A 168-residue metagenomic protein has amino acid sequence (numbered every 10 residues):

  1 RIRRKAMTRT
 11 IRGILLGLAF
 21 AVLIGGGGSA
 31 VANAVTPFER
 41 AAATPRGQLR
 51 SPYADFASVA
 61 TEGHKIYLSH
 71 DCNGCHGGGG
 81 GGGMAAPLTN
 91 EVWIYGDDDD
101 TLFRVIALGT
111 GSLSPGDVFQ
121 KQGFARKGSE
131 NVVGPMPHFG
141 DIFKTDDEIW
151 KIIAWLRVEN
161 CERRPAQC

Functional and structural regions predicted by a protein language model:
R1-A6: Short, Lys/Arg-enriched N-terminal segments with co-localized hydrophobic residues within the first ~10-30 amino acids
T8-L16: Bacterial N-terminal signal peptides that target proteins for export
L16-G25: Bacterial N-terminal signal peptides
A30-A34: Boundary at the C-terminal end of the N-terminal hydrophobic targeting segment
P37-L68: Electrostatic cytochrome c docking/interface patches
A54, A60, H64, G77 (+4 more regions): Gly/Gly-Pro-rich "capping" loops immediately C-terminal to redox-active cysteine motifs in periplasmic/lumenal
C72-C75: Short cysteine clusters
G134-Q167: C-terminal capping alpha-helices of c-type cytochrome domains
